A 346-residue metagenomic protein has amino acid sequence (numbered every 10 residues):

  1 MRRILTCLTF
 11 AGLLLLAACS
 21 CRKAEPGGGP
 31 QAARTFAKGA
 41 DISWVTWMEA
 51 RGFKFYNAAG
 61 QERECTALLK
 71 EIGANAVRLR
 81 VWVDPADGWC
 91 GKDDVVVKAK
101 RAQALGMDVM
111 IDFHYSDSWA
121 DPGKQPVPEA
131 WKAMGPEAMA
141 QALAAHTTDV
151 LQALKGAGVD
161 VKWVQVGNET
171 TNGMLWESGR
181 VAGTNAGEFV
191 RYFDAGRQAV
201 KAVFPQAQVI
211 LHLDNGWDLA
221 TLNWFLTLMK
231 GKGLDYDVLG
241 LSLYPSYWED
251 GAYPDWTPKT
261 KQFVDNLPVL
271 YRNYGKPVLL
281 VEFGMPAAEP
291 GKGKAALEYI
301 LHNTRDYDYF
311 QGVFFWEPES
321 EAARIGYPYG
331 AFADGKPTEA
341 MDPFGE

Functional and structural regions predicted by a protein language model:
C7-A17: Bacterial N-terminal signal peptides
L16-A32: Bacterial Sec-dependent N-terminal signal peptides
P30-D108, H114-L143, D149, Q165 (+1 more regions): N-terminal substrate-binding region of glycoside hydrolase catalytic domains
A32-R34, E64-G73, V97-D108, Q152-V159 (+4 more regions): Acidic (Asp/Glu)-rich catalytic clusters
K38-I42, V77-L79, V109-F113, K162-V166 (+4 more regions): Hydrophobic faces of well-ordered beta-strands that scaffold small-molecule active sites in alpha/beta enzyme cores
S43-V45, W82-D84, H114-S118, V166-T171 (+4 more regions): Active-site beta-loop-alpha junctions enriched in small/polar residues
A50-K54, V269-G275, A287-E346: Aromatic-rich peripheral "rim/lid" segments of glycoside hydrolase catalytic domains that contact and position glycan
G91-V96, K100, D121-Y236, W248-D265 (+2 more regions): Active-site cleft segment of glycoside hydrolase catalytic domains centered on the general acid/base Glu
